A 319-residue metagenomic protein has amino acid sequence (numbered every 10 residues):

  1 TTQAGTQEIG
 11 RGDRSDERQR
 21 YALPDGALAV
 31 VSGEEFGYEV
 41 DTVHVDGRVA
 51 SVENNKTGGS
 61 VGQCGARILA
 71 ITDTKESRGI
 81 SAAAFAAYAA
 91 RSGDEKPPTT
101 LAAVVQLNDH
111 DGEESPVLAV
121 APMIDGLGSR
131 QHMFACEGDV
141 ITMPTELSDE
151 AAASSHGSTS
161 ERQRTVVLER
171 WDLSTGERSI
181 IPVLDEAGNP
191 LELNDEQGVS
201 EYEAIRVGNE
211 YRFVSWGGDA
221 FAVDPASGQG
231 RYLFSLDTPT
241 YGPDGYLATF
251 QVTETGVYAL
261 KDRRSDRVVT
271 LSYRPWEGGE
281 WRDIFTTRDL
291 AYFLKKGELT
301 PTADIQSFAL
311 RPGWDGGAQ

Functional and structural regions predicted by a protein language model:
T1-K56: Post-signal peptide N-terminal segment of secreted/secretory-pathway proteins
T1-R11, R48-N54, N108-A119, S179-I180 (+2 more regions): Aromatic (tryptophan-biased) beta-strands that constitute blades/sheets of beta-rich domains
T2, T42-V45, V104-Q106, R170 (+2 more regions): Conserved blade-register residue in beta-propeller folds
E8-D25, N54-T72, A119-E137, E186-V207 (+2 more regions): Repeated scaffold domains used in trafficking and secretory/extracellular systems, primarily beta-propellers
A22, V30-E34, T72-D73, P144-T145 (+2 more regions): Conserved beta-strand positions in repeat-built beta-propeller and related beta-rich domains
C64-G245: Acidic, serine/threonine- and glycine-rich low-complexity intrinsically disordered segments that serve as flexible
G176-R178, G228, S272-T302: Extracytoplasmic/lumenal domain signature
P243-L271: C-terminal hydrophobic structural anchor segments that stabilize assembly/packing rather than catalytic chemistry
